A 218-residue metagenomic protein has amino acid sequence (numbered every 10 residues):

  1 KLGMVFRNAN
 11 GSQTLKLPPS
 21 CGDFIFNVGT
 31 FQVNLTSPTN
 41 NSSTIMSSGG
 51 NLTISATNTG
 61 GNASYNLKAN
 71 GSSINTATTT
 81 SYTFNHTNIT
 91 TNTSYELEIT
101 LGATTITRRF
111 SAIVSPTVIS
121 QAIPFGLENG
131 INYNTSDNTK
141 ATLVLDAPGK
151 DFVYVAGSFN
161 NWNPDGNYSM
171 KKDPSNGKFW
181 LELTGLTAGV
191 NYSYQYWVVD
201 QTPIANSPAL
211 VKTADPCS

Functional and structural regions predicted by a protein language model:
K1, A9-S20, T135-D137, T142-G189 (+1 more regions): Aromatic-rich carbohydrate-binding modules that target alpha-glucans
F6-N8, I99-L101, V198: Conserved structural position at the C-terminal beta-strand of extracellular beta-sandwich adhesion modules
S42-G50, Y133-S136: Short, solvent-exposed loop/linker segments at the N-terminal edge of repeated beta-sheet extracellular domains
G49-N58, T142: A short beta-strand segment in extracellular, disulfide-stabilized domains
G60-Y65: Solvent-exposed loop segments of extracellular immunoglobulin-like
L67-G71, V155-G157: Conserved aromatic beta-strand anchor motif in extracellular beta-sandwich/beta-rich domains
S73-T80, S169-P174: Short beta-strand segments within Ig-like beta-sandwich modules, predominantly Fibronectin type-III
T80-S94: Solvent-exposed segments in extracellular or luminal domains encompassing
